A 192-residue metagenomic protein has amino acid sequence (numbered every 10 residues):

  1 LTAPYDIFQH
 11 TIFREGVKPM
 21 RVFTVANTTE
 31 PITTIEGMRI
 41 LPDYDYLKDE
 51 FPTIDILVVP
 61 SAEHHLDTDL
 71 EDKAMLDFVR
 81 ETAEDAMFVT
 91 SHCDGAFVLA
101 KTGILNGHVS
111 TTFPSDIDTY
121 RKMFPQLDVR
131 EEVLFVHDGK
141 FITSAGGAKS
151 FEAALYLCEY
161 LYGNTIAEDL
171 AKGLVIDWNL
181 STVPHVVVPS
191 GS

Functional and structural regions predicted by a protein language model:
L1-V89, F97-A100, D118, E131-E132 (+1 more regions): Extended, subdomain-level signal for the structured scaffold at the beginning of enzyme domains
I40-L41, F141-S144: Short hydrophobic-aromatic micro-motifs
E84-F88, I104-V109, K140: Short active-site oxyanion
V89-T90, T111, R130, I142: Structural detector of well-ordered beta-strand residues that form the stable sheet scaffold of enzyme domains
L105-E132: A conserved active-site-flanking secondary-structure segment within enzyme catalytic domains
H137-F141, L155: Phosphate-binding/catalytic loops
G146-S150: Short acidic alpha-helix initiation/capping motifs at coil-to-helix transition points, especially at protein N-termini
